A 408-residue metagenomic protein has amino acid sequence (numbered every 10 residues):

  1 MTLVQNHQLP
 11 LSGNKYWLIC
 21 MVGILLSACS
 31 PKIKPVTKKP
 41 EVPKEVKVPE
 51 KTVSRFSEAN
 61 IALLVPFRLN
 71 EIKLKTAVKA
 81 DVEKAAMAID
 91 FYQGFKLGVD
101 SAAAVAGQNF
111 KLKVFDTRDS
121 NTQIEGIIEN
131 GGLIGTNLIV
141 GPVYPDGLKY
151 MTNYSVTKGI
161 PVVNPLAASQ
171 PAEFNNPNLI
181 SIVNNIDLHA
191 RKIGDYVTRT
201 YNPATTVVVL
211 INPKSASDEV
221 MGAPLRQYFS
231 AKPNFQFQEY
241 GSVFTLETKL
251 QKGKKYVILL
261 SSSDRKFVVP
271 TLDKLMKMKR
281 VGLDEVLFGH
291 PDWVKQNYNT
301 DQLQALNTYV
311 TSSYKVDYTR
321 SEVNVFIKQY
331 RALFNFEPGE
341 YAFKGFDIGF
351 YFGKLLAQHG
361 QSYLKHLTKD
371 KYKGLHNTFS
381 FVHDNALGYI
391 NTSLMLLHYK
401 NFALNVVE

Functional and structural regions predicted by a protein language model:
L25-A28: C-terminal motif of bacterial Sec signal peptides marking the signal peptidase cleavage site
S30-I33: Bacterial signal peptide processing site
A62-L63, G132-Y144, V162-P165, V207-N212 (+2 more regions): Periplasmic-binding protein-like
K79-L112: Signal peptide-proximal N-terminal region of secreted/periplasmic/extracellular or secretory-lumen proteins
N121-N137, T245-G253, L275: Short, well-structured alpha-helical segments in soluble
V140-L210, S215-M221: Extracytoplasmic ligand/sensor domains, especially the bilobed periplasmic-binding protein
L272-K344: Extracellular/periplasmic periplasmic-binding protein-like sensory domains
N335-A342, G353-V407: Segments of small-molecule ligand-sensing domains
